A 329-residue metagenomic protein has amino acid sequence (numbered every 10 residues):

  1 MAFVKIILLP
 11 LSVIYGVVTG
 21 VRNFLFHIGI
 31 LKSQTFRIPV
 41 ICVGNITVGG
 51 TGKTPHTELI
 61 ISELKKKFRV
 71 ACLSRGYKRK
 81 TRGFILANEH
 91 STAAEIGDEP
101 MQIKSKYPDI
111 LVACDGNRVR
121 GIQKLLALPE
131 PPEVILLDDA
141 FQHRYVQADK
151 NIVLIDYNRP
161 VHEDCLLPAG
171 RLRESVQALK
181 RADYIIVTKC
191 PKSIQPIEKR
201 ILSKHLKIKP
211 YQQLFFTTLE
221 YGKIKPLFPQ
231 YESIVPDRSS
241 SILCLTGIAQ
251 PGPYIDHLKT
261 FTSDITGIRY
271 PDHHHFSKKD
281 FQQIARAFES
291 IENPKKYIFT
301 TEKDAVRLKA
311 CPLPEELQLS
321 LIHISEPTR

Functional and structural regions predicted by a protein language model:
M1-P39: A transmembrane-helix-recognition feature enriched in membrane-embedded lipid enzymes and envelope glyco-/phospholipid
I14, T54, I103, D138 (+4 more regions): Residue-level signal for inorganic ion chemistry
F24-L86: Walker A (P-loop) phosphate-binding motif
A71-L73, V153, S241-L245: Conserved beta-strand elements of the Class I
Y77-K209: Phosphate/Mg2+-binding loops and adjacent switch elements in nucleotide/diphosphate-handling enzyme cores
P160-P294: C-terminal accessory "lid"/substrate-recognition subdomains
K296-K303: Acidic beta-strand-to-loop metal/phosphate-binding motif
S320-R329: Residue-level detector of conserved catalytic or cofactor/ligand-binding positions in enzyme active sites
